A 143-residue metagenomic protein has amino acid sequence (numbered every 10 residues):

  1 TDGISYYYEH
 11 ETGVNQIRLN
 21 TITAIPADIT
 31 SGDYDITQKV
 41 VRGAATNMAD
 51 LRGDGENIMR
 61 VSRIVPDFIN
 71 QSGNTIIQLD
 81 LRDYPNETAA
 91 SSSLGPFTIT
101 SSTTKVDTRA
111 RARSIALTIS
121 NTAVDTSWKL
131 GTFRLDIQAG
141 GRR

Functional and structural regions predicted by a protein language model:
T1-R143: Beta-sheet repeat architectures centered on beta-propellers
